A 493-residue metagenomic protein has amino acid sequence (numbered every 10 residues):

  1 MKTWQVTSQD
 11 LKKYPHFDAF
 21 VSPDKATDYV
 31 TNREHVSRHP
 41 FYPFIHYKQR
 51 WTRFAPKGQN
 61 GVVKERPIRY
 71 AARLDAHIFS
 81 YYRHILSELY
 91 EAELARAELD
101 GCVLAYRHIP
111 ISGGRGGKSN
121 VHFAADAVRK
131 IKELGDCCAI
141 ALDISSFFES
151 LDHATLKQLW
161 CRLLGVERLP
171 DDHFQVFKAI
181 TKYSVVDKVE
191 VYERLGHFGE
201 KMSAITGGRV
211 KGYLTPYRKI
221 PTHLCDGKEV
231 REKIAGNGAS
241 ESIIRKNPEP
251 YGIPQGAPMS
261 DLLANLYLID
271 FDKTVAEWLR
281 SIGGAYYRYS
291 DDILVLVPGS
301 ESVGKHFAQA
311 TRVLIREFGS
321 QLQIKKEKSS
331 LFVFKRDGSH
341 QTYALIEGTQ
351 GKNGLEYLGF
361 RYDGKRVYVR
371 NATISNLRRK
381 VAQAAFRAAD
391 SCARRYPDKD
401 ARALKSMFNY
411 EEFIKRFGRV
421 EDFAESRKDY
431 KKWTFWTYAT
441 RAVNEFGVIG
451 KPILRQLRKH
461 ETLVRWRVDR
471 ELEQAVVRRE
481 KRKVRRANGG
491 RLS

Functional and structural regions predicted by a protein language model:
M1-Y213, R245-N247, L454-S493: Conserved two-metal-ion catalytic palm core of "right-hand" nucleic acid polymerases, unifying RNA-dependent RNA
A72, A76, S80-Y82, E88-L89 (+5 more regions): Right-hand nucleic-acid polymerase module
A92, L279-Y286, S320-Q323: Surface-exposed helix-capping loop/turn segments at secondary-structure junctions
V103-H108, I293-V297, S329-S339: Beta-rich nucleic-acid/ligand-interaction surfaces
K132-Y289, L294-Q309, K352: Conserved polymerase palm-domain catalytic core
D143, Q323-K328: C-terminal domain-boundary segment and adjacent tail
K178-R194, K328-L345: Short, conserved secondary-structure transition motifs
G299-I324, A344-I346, Q350: Helical (often loop-to-helix) elements that flank the catalytic cores of nucleotide-handling enzymes
